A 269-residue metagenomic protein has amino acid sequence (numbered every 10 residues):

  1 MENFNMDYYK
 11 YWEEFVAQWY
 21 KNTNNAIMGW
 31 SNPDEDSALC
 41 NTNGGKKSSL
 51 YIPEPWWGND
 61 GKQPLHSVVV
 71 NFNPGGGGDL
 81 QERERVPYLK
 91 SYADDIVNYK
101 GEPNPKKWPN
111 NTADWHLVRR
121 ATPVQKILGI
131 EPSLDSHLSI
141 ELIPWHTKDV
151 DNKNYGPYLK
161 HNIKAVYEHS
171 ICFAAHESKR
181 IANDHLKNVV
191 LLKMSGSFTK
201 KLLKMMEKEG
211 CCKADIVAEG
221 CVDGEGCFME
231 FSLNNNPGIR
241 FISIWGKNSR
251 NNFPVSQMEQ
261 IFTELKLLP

Functional and structural regions predicted by a protein language model:
M1-M28, L159-A175, F198-P269: C-terminal capping/extension of enzyme domains
M1-N111, E225-P237, P269: Active-site and ligand/interface coordination hotspots across diverse enzymes and nucleic-acid-associated assemblies
N43-W57, V118-K126, N162-I181: A Trp-anchored, charged/polar loop motif used as the substrate-binding/catalytic surface of acyl/ester-handling
S67-N71, P132-E141, V189-M194: A structural signal for short, well-ordered beta-strand segments and their strand-loop junctions that often border
N73-G77, I143-T147, G196-K201, G246-R250: Short, solvent-exposed loop/turn segments at secondary-structure junctions
L89-W145, D149-V150, M229-F231: Low-complexity, serine/threonine/proline-enriched polar segments
L138-F173: Active-site-proximal segments of catalytic enzyme domains that coordinate small-molecule cofactors or metal ions
A174-G196: Proline-aspartate-enriched helix->loop->beta-strand connector
